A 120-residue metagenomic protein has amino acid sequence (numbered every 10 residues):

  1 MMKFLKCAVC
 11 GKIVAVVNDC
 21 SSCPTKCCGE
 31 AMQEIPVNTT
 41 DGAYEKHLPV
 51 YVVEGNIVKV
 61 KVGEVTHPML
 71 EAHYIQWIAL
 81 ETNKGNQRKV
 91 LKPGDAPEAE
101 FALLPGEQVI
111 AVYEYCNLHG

Functional and structural regions predicted by a protein language model:
F4, P24, Y113: Residues immediately within or flanking Cys/His clusters that coordinate Zn2+ in small zinc-binding modules
C7-C10, C27, C116: Short cysteine-rich clusters marking metal-coordination/redox-active sites
V16-V17, Q33-E34: Short, non-ligating residues that shape and space the ligands of small metal-coordination modules and catalytic
S21-A31: Cysteine-rich micro-motifs
N56-K59: Structural beta-strand segments of beta-rich domains
V62-L70: Short amphipathic, basic-aromatic surface patches that mediate peripheral association with negatively charged
P97-F101: Short strand-edge motifs at loop-to-beta-strand transitions and within beta-strands of extracellular beta-rich domains
Q108-L118: Short, aromatic- and glycine-rich surface loops/edge beta-strands on solvent-exposed regions
